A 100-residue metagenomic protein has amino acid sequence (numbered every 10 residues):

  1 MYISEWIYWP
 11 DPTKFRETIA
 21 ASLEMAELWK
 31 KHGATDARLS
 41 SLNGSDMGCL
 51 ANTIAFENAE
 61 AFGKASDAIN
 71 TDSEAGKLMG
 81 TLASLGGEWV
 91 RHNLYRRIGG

Functional and structural regions predicted by a protein language model:
M1-Y2, G100: Absolute protein N-terminus
Y2-Y8: Active-site-flanking beta-strand signature of metal-NTP-handling nucleotidyl enzymes and homologous cyclase-like
I3, I19, S73: Long, contiguous binding/interaction regions
I7, K30, T35-A51, E57 (+1 more regions): Glycine-rich beta-strand-turn "strand-cap" elements at beta-sheet edges
F15-T18, N58-N70: Short amphipathic alpha-helices within nucleic acid-binding modules
S22: Short amphipathic alpha-helical/adjacent loop interface patches that line ligand and macromolecule-binding sites
